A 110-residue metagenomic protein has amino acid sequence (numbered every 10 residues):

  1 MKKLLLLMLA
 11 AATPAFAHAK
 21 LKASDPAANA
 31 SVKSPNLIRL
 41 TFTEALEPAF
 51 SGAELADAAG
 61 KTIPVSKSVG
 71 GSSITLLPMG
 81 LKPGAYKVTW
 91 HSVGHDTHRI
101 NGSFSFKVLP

Functional and structural regions predicted by a protein language model:
A12-P14: N-terminal signal peptide c-region/cleavage motif recognized by signal peptidases
A17-D25: Cleaved targeting-peptide boundary
A27-S31: Short beta-strand segments of immunoglobulin-like
K33, L37-E44, T97-P110: Extended, polar beta-sheet/loop recognition surfaces of beta-rich domains that mediate binding to diverse ligands
I38-L40, E44-I63: Short, surface-exposed alpha-helix to beta-strand junction/turn motifs within ectodomains of secreted and cell-envelope
V65-G70: Short beta-strand segments within Ig-like beta-sandwich modules, predominantly Fibronectin type-III
K82-V88: A glycine-anchored, Pro-Gly-centered beta-turn/N-cap motif
H91-H95: Beta-strand-rich extracellular modules
